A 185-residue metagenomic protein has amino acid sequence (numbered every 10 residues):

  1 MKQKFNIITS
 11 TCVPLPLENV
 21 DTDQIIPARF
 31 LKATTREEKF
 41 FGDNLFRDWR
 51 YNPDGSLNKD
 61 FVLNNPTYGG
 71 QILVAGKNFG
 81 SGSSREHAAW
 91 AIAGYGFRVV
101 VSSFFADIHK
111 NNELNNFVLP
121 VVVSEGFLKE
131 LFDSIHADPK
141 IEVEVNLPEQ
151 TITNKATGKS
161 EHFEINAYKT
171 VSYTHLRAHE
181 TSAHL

Functional and structural regions predicted by a protein language model:
M1-F30: N-terminal, positively charged, Ser/Thr/Ala/Gly-biased leader segments that form transit/presequence-like amphipathic
N19-V20, F79-G80, Y168: Short, glycine-/Ser/Thr-/acidic-enriched flexible segments
K32-E142, L147: Feature captures the catalytic cores and cofactor-binding loops of soluble hydro-lyases/lyases that act on carboxylate
E149-N154: Short polybasic amphipathic segments
A156-G158: Glycine-centered tight beta-turn/hairpin loop motif at sheet-sheet or coil-to-beta transitions
E161-N166, T170-S172: C-terminal binding/interaction regions
T174-T181: Conserved small/polar residues in nucleotide/adenosyl-binding loops
